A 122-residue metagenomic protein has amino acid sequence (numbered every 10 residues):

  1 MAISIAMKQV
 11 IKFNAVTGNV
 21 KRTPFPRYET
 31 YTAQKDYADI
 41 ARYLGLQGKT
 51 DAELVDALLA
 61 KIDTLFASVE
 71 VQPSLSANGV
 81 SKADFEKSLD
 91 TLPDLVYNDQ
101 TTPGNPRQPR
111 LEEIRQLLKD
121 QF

Functional and structural regions predicted by a protein language model:
M1-D84: Gly/Pro-rich interdomain helix-loop hinge
D84-F122: Short, amphipathic C-terminal "tail helix"
